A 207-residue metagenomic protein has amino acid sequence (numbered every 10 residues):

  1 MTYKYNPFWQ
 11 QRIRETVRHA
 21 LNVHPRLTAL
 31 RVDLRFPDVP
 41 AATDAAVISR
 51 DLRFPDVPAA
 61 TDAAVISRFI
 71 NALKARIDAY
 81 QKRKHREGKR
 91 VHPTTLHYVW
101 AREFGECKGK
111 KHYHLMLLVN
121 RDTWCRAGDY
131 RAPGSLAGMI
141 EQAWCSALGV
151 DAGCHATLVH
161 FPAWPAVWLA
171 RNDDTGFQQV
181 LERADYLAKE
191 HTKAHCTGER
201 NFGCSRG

Functional and structural regions predicted by a protein language model:
M1-D44, R50-I77: N-terminal "first-domain core" detector
M1-H24, P40, R121-G207: Catalytic "initiation/cleavage/transfer" segments centered on a nucleophilic residue and adjacent nucleic-acid-engaging
V17-L21, E87-K89, H97-C107: Catalytic micro-motifs at enzyme active sites that drive phosphoryl/nucleotidyl and oxygen chemistry
P25, P93, K108-K110: Short coil/turn motifs at beta-sheet boundaries
I48, M116, Y130-G134: Short intrinsically disordered coil segments
I66-T94, W144: Short amphipathic alpha-helical segments
K82, R86, G109, D122-D129: Short, solvent-exposed secondary-structure capping/transition elements
H97-T123: Histidine-centered divalent-metal-coordination microenvironment in nucleic-acid enzymes
